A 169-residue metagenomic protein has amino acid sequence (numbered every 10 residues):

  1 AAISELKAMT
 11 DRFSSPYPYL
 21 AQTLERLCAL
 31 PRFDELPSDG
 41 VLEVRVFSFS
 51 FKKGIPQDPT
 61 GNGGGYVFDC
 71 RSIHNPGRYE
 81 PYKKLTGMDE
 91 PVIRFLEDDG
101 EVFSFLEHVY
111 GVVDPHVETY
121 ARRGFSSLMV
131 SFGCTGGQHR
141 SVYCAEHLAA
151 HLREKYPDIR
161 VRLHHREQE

Functional and structural regions predicted by a protein language model:
A1, K7, P157-I159: Residue-level marker of intrinsically disordered, low-complexity segments enriched for small/polar residues
I3-L128, E167-E169: C-terminal accessory "lid"/substrate-recognition subdomains
F47, G133, H164: Residues in well-ordered beta-strands of folded domains
E107, G111-D114, V142-E146, A150: A generic structural signal for well-ordered alpha-helical surface patches
S126-A149: Catalytic cysteine-centered active loop of the rhodanese-like fold, especially the PTP/DSP P-loop
A149-I159: Post-Walker A helix-loop "phosphate-sensing" segment adjacent to the P-loop in P-loop NTPases
D158-Q168: Short beta-strand-centered segment that lines the nucleotide-binding/catalytic pocket of NTP-utilizing
